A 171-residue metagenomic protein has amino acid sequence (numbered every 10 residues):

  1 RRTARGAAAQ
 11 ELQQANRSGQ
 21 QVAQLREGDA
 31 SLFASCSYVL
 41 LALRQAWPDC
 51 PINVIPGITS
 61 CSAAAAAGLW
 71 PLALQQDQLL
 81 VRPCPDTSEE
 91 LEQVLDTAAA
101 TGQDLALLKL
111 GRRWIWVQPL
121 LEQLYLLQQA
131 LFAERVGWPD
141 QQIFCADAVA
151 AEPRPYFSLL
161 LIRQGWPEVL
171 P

Functional and structural regions predicted by a protein language model:
R1-P51, I143-F144, F157-L159, R163-V169: Class I S-adenosyl-L-methionine
R2-A9, F33, S37, I58 (+5 more regions): Electropositive phosphate-/nucleotide-binding environments in soluble metabolic enzymes
G6-A9, Q13, E92, D96 (+1 more regions): Generic detector of well-ordered alpha-helical segments enriched in charged/polar residues, highlighting helical
E11, A42, A63, A67 (+2 more regions): Alpha-helical scaffold segments in soluble metabolic enzymes
R17-Q20, D96-P171: A contiguous loop/helix-start segment that scaffolds small-molecule binding in enzyme catalytic cores
Q24-R26, I52-G57, L74, L107 (+1 more regions): General beta-strand structural signal in soluble alpha/beta enzymes
L32-T101, A151, E168: Class I SAM-dependent methyltransferase SAM-binding "motif I" and its flanking Rossmann-like core
